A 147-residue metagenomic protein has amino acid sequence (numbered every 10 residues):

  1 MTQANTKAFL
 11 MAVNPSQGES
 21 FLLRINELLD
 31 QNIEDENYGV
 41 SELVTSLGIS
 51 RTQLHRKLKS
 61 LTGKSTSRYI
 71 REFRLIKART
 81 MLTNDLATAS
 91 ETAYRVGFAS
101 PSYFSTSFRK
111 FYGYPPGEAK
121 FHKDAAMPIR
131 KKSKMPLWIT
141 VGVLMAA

Functional and structural regions predicted by a protein language model:
M1-A4, R51-R56, R68, I76 (+4 more regions): A broadly structural signal marking compact, well-ordered functional cores that mediate small-ligand/cofactor/substrate
M1-M11, D124-S133: Short, Lys/Arg-enriched, disordered terminal segments
T2-L23, S60-R68, E72: Short, Lys/Arg-enriched, Trp-marked, Pro/Gly-tolerant hinge/linker segments that flank
A12-H55: C-terminal output/effector regions of signal-responsive regulators
R24-Y38, L58, T62, R79-A87 (+1 more regions): Basic, amphipathic alpha-helical hairpins
V40-Y69, A93-P115: Basic/polar phosphate-binding segments, predominantly the helix-turn-helix DNA-binding elements of transcriptional
S60-A99, F121-M135: Terminal helix-turn-helix DNA-binding modules in bacterial transcription factors
S107-A147: …primarily DNA-binding HTH/wHTH and HhH modules…
